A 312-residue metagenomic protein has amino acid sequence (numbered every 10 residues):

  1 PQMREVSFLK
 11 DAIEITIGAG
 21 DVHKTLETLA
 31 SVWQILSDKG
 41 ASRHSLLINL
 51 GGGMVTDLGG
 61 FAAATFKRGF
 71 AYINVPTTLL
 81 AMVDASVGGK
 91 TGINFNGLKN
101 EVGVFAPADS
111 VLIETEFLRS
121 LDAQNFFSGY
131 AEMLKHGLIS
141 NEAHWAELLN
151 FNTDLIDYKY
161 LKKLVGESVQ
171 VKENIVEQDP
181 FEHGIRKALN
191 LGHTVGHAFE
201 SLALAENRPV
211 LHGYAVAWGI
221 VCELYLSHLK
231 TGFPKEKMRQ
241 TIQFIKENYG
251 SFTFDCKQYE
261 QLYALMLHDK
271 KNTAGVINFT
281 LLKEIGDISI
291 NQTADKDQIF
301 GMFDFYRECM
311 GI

Functional and structural regions predicted by a protein language model:
P1-L46: ATP/NTP phosphate-donor binding region
W33-L50, D57-N74: Non-catalytic interfacial helical region
D38-A41, P107-S110, E116-A123, A131-A143 (+8 more regions): Generic secondary-structure signature for well-ordered alpha-helical cores
M54-F61, M82, A198: Short glycine/serine/threonine-rich phosphate/pyrophosphate-binding segments that cradle anionic phosphate groups
F61-T153: A glycine/threonine-rich phosphate-anchoring loop and its flanking beta-alpha core in nucleotide/phosphate-binding
M133, F233-I312: C-terminal charged capping/lid subdomain of soluble metabolic enzymes
E147-E260: Active-site segments that bind and position negatively charged phosphate/pyrophosphate groups
